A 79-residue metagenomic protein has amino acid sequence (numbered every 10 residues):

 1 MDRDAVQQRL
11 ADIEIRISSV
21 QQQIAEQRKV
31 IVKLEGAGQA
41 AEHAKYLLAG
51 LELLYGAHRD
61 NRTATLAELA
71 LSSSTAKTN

Functional and structural regions predicted by a protein language model:
M1-N79: Anionic, Ser/Thr-rich low-complexity intrinsically disordered regions
